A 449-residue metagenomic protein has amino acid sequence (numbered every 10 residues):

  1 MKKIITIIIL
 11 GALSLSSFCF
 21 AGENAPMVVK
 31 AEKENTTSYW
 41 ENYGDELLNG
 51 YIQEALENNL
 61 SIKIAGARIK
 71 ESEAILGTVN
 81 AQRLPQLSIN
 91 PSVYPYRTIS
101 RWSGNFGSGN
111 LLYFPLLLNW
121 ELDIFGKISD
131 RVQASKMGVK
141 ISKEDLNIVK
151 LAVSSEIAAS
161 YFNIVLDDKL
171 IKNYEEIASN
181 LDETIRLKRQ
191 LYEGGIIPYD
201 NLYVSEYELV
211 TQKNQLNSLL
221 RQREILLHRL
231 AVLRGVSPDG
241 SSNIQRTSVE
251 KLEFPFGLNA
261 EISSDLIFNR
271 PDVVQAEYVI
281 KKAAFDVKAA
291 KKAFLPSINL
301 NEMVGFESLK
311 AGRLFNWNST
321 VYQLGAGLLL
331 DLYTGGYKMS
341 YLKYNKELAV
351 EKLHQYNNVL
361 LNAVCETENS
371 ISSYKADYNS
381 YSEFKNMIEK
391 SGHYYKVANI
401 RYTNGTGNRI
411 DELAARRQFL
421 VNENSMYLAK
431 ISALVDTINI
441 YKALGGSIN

Functional and structural regions predicted by a protein language model:
M1-I4: Positively charged n-region of N-terminal signal peptides that target proteins for export
I7-S16: Bacterial N-terminal signal peptides
F20-I75, K251-K281, D331-L332, L360: Bacterial Sec-pathway N-terminal export signals of envelope proteins
V28-E32, T36, S179, P198 (+4 more regions): Short, solvent-exposed, mixed-charge loop/turn linkers that connect secondary-structure elements
K63, R83-S108, N119-I148, I244 (+4 more regions): Small/polar (Gly/Ser/Thr/Ala-rich) solvent-exposed segments that form structured loops/beta-strands/short helices used
I64-V79, V149, V153-E175, N180-I185 (+6 more regions): Amphipathic alpha-helical coiled-coil segments
L112-L118, I262, Y322-A326: Hydrophobic, lipid-facing positions within transmembrane beta-strands of outer-membrane proteins
L219, P271-D272, K352, A429: Metallo-beta-lactamase
